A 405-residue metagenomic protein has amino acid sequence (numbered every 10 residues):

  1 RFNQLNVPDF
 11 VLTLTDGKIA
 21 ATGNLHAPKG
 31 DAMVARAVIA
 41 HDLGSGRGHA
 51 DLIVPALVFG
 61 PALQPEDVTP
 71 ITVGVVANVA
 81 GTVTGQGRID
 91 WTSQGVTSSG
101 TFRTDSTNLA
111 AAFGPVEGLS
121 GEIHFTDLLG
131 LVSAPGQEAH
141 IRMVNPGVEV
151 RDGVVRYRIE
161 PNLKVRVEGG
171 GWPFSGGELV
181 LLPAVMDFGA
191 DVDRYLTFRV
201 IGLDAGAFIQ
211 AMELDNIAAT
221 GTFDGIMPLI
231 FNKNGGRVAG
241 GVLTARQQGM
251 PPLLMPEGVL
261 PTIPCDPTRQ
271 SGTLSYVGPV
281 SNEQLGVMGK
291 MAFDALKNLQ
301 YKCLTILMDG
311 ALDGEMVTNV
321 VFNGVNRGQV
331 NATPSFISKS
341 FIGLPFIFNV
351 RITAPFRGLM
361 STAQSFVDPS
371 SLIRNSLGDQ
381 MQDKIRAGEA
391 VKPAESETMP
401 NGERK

Functional and structural regions predicted by a protein language model:
R1-Q86, G95-S98, D105, L109-N216 (+2 more regions): Interface amphipathic segments
Q4, G235-R237: A short beta-turn/strand-edge loop motif at beta-sheet boundaries
T222-D224: Short, solvent-exposed loop/turn segments enriched in Ser/Thr/Gly
A245-P251: Short edge-strand/loop segments of extracellular domains
K392-K405: Long, low-complexity, intrinsically disordered segments
